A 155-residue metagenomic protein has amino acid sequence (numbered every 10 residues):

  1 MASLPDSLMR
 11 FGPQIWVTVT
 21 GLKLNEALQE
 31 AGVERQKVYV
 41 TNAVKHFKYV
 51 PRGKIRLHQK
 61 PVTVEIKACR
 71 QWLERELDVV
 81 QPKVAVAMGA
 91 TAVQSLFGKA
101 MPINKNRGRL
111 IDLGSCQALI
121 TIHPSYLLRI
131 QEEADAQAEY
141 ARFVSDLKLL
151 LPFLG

Functional and structural regions predicted by a protein language model:
M1-G155: A polyanion-binding, active-site-adjacent surface
